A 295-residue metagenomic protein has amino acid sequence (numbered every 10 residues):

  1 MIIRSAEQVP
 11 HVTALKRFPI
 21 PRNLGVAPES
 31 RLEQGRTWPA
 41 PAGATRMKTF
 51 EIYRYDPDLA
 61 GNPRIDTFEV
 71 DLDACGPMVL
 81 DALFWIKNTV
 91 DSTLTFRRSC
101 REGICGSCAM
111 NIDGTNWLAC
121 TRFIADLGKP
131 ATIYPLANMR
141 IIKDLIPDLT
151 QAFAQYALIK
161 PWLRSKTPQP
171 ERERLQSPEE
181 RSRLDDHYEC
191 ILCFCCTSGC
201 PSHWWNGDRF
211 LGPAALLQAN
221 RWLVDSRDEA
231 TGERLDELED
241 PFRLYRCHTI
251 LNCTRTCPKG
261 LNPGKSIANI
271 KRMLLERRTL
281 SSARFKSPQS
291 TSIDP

Functional and structural regions predicted by a protein language model:
I2-Y156, P178-Y188, C193, T197-P213: Iron-sulfur-associated redox domains of electron-transfer enzymes in respiratory and anaerobic energy metabolism
G76-S92, A131-P295: Ferredoxin-type iron-sulfur electron-transfer modules in oxidoreductases and energy-metabolism complexes
